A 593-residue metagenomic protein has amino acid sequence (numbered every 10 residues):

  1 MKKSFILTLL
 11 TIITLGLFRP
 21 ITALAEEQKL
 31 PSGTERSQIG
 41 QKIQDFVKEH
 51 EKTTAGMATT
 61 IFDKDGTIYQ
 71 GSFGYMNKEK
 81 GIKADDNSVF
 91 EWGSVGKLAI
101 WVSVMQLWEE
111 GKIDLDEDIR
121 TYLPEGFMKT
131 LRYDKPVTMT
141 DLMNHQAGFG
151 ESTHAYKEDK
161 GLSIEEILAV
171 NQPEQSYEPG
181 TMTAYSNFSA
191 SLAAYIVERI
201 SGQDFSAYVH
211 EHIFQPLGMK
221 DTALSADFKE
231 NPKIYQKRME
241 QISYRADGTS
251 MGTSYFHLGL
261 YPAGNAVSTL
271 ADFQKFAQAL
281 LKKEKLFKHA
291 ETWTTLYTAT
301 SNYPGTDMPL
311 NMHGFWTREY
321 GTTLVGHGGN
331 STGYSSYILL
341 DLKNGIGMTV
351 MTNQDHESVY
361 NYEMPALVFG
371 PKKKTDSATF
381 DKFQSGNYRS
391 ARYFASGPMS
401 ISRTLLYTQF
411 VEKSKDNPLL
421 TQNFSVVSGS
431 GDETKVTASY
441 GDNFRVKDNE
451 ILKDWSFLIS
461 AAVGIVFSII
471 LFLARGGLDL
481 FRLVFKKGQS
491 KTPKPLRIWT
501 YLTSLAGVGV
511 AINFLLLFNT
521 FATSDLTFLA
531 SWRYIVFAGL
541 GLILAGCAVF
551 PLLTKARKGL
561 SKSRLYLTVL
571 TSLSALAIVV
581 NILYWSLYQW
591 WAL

Functional and structural regions predicted by a protein language model:
F18-E27: Sec-dependent signal peptide cleavage junction
E26-S72, Q203, H210, S254-K491 (+1 more regions): Catalytic loop of the DD-peptidase/beta-lactamase superfamily, centered on the K-T-G motif and neighboring
P31-W92, K112-D114, K129, I164-E166 (+1 more regions): Short, conserved catalytic-motif segment at the N-terminal edge
E51-A58, K80-D141, Q175-F188, Y261-G264 (+1 more regions): Short active-site loop at a secondary-structure junction that contains or immediately precedes the catalytic residue(s)
N77, L131-L342: Short, surface-exposed loop or secondary-structure junction motifs that flank catalytic or metal-binding residues
F467-F472, G539-L552: Hydrophobic cores of alpha-helical transmembrane segments in multi-pass inner/ER membrane proteins, independent
Q489-A506, L560-T571: Membrane-interfacial loop-to-transmembrane alpha-helix junctions, especially the N-terminal start
N581-L593: Juxtamembrane boundary at the C-terminal end of a transmembrane helix
